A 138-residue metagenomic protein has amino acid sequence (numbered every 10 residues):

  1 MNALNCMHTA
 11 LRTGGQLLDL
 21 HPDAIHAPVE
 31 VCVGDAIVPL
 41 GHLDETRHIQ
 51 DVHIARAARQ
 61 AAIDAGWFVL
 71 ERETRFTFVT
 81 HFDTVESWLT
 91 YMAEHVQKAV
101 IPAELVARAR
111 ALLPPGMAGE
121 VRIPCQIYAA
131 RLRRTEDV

Functional and structural regions predicted by a protein language model:
M1-N2, D23: A short SAM/SAH-binding and catalytic strip from SAM-dependent methyltransferases
N2-Q16: A short glycine-rich, Lys/Arg-flanked "PGG" loop and its adjoining helix->strand segment in the class I
Q16-Q50: Conserved class I S-adenosyl-L-methionine
G41-A57, T74-T80, Q97-V100: Acceptor-substrate binding/catalytic loop of class I
D64-V138: Conserved Class I S-adenosyl-L-methionine
